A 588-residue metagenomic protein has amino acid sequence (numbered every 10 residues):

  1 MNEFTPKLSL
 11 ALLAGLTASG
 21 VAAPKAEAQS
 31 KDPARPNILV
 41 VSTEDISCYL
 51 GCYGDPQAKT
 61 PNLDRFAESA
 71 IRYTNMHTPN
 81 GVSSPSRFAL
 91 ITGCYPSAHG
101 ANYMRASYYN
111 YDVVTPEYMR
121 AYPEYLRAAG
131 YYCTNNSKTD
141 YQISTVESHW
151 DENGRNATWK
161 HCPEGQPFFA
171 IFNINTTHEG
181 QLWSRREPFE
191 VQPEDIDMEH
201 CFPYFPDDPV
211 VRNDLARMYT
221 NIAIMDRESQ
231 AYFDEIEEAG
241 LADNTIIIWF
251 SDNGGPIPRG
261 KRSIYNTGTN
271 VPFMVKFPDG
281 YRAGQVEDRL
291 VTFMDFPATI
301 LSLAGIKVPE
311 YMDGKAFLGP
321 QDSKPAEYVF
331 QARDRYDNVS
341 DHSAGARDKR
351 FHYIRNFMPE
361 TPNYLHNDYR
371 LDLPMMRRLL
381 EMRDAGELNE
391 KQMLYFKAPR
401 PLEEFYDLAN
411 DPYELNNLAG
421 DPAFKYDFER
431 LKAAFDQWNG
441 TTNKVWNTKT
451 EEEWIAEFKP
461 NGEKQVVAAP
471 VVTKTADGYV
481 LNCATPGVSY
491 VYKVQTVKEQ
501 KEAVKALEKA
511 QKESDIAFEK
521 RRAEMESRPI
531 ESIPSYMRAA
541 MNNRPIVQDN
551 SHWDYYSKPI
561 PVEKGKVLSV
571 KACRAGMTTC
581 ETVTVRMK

Functional and structural regions predicted by a protein language model:
N2-F4, K25-E27, A419, E429-A433 (+2 more regions): Short, compositionally stereotyped local motifs that mark structural "simplifiers"
N2-F4, S9-G20, A26-K397, P401 (+1 more regions): Formylglycine-dependent sulfatase
D45-I46, N410, T496-Q500: Acidic glycine-/aspartate-rich tracts in secreted/extracellular proteins
P79, F88, A129, I222-I224 (+10 more regions): Solvent-exposed, well-ordered amphipathic alpha-helical segments that flank/support binding or catalytic loops
F405-Y406: Short hydrophobic beta-strand that contains or immediately precedes a catalytic carboxylate
